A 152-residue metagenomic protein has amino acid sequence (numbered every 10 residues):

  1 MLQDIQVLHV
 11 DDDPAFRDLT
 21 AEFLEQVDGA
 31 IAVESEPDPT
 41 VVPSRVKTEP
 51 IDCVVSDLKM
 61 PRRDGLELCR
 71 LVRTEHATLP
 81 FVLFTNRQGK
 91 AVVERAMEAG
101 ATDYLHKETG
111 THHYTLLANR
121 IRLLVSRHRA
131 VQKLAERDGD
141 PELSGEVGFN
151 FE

Functional and structural regions predicted by a protein language model:
D11, D57, T85: Active-site residues of response regulator receiver
P14-E34: Two-component/phosphorelay signaling modules centered on CheY-like receiver
S35-C53: Acidic, metal-coordinating helix/loop segments flanking the phosphotransfer/catalytic sites of two-component signaling
P37-D38, D64-E67: Acidic catalytic/metal-coordinating carboxylates
K47-E49, L71-T78, A99: Conserved phosphotransfer cores of two-component systems
M60: Receiver (REC) domain active-site loop signature in two-component systems and cognate sites in sensor histidine kinases
Y114-V131: Receiver (REC) domain switch/output surface
